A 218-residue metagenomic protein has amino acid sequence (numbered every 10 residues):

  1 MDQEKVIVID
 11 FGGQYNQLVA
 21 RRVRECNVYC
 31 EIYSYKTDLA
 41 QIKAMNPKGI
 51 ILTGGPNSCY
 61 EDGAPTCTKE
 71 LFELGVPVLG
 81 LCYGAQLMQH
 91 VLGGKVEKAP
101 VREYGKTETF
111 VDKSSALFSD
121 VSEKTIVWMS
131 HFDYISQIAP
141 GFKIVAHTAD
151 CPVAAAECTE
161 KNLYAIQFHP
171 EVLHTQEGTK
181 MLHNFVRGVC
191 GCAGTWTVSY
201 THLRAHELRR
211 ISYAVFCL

Functional and structural regions predicted by a protein language model:
M1-G49, S58, F72-E73, H90-R204 (+2 more regions): RNA-binding accessory domains that recognize and position tRNA/RNA substrates
I51-T53: Structural motif
P56-T66: Glycine/threonine-rich flexible loop motifs
P65-T68, L203: Short, well-ordered alpha-helical scaffold segments within catalytic/effector domains
C67-G75: Catalytic-core regions built around general acid/base machinery
G80, G84: Gly/Ala-rich beta-loop-alpha elbow adjacent to hydrolase catalytic centers
V215: Glycan-recognition surfaces in beta-rich domains, encompassing non-catalytic CBMs and lectin-like receptor-binding
